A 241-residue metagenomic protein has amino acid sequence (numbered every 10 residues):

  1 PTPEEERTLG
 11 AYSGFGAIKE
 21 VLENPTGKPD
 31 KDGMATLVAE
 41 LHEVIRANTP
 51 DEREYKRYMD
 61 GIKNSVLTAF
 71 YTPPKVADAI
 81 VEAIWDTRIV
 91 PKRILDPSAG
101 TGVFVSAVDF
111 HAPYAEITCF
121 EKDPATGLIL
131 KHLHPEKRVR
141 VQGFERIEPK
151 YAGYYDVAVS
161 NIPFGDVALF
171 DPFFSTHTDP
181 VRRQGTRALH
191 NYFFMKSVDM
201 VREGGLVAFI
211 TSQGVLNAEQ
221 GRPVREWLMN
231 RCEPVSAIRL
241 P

Functional and structural regions predicted by a protein language model:
P1-R138: Class I S-adenosyl-L-methionine
A77-T87, R93-F110, C119, Q142-E148 (+3 more regions): Conserved proline-anchored active-site loop of SAM-dependent methyltransferases that bridges a beta-strand
D109, K131, G153, L228-N230: Alpha-helix boundary recognition
A112, E136-K137, F174-T178, V224-W227: Glycine-rich, phosphate-binding/catalytic loops in enzymes
K122-P124, G185-L240: Conserved Class I SAM-dependent methyltransferase catalytic core
R140-F144, I238-R239: Short loop/edge segments at beta-strand edges and connector loops that shape dinucleotide/nucleotide cofactor-binding
